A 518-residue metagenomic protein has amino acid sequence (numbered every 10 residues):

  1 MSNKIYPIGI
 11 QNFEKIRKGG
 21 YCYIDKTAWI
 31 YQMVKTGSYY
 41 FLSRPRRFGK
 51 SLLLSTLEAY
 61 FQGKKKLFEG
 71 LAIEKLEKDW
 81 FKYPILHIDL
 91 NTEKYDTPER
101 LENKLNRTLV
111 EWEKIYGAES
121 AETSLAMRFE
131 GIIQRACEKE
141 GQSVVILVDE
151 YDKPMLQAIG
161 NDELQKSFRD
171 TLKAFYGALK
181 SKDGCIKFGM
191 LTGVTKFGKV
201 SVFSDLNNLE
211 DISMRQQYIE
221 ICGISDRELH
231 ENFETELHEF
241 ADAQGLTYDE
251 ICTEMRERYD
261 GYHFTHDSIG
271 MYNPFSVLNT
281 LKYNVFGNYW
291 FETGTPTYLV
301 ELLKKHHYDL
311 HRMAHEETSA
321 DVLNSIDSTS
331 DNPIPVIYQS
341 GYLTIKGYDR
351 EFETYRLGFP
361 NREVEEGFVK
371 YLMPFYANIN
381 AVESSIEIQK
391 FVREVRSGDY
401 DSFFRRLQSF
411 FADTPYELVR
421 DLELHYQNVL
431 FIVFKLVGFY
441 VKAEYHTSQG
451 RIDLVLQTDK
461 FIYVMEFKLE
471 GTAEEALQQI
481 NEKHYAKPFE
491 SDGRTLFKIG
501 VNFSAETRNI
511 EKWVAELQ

Functional and structural regions predicted by a protein language model:
M1-L422, V437: Phosphate-binding site recognition
A136-E140, V433-D459: Active-site metal-binding core of divalent-cation-utilizing nuclease and nuclease-like domains
V145, F461-Y463, F497: Structural motif
Q165-T171, L469-A486: Mg2+/Mn2+-dependent nuclease catalytic core
F175-K182, P335-L343, F431-K435, F439 (+1 more regions): Metal-dependent nuclease catalytic cores in nucleic-acid-processing enzymes, especially RNase H-like/related
L430, I452-L469, K483: Conserved catalytic cores of phosphodiester-cleaving nucleases, focusing on short active-site segments
P488, D492-Q518: Domain-level recognition of nuclease-like catalytic cores that cleave nucleotide substrates
